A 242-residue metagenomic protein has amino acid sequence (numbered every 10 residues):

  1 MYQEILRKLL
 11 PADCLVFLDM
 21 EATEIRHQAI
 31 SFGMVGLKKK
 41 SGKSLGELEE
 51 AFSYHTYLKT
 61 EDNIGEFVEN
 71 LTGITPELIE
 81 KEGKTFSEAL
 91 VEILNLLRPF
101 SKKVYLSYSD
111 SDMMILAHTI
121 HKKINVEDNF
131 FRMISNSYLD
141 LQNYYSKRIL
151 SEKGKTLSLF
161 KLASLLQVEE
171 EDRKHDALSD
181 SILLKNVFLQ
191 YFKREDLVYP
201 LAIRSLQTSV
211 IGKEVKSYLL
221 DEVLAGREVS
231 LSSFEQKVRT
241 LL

Functional and structural regions predicted by a protein language model:
M1-L18: N-terminal accessory regions of nucleic-acid-interacting proteins
Y2-I5, L90-L94: A generic local structural motif
R7-K8, E24, G46: Generic marker of residues within folded, mature protein domains
D13, H27-S31, V35-T72, L97-E228: Metal-dependent phosphoesterase core characteristic of DEDDh/y 3'-5' exonuclease domains
L18-M20, L37: Broad, structure-driven detector of short, well-ordered beta-strand segments within folded domains
M20-H27: Short acidic, Gly/Ser-rich segments with clustered Asp/Glu that frequently serve as metal-coordination loops in enzyme
N70-I93: Metal-dependent phosphoesterase signature
E222-L242: Acidic catalytic cores of enzymes that act on phosphate-bearing nucleotides/polynucleotides
